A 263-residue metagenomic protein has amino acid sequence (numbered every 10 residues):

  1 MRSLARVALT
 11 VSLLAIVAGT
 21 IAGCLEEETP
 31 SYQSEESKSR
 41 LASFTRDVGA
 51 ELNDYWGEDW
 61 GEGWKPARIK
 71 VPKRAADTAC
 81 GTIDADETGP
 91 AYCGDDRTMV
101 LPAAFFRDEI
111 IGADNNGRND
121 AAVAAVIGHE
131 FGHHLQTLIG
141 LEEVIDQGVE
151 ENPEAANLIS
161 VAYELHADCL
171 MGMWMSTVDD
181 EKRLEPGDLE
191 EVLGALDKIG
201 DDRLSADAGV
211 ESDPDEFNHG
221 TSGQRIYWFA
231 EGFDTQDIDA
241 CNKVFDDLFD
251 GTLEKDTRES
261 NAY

Functional and structural regions predicted by a protein language model:
M1-E26: Secretory targeting and sorting signals
C24-T88, Y92, D237, N242 (+1 more regions): A metal-dependent hydrolase signature that marks the N-terminal structural subdomain at the beginning of catalytic folds
K38-G49, Y92-D95, D114-G128, A156-E164 (+4 more regions): Solvent-exposed, acidic/flexible segments
S43-N53, E58-G61, A162-L204: Short helix/loop segments within enzyme catalytic domains that coordinate or immediately flank catalytic cofactors
W56, L101, A125-L138, D168 (+1 more regions): Active-site recognition of the HExxH zinc-binding catalytic motif
I83-A121, T137: Active-site scaffold of zinc-dependent metalloenzymes
T137-E164: Post-HEXXH active-site segment of zinc metalloproteases
G200-Y263: Pan-zinc metallopeptidase signature
